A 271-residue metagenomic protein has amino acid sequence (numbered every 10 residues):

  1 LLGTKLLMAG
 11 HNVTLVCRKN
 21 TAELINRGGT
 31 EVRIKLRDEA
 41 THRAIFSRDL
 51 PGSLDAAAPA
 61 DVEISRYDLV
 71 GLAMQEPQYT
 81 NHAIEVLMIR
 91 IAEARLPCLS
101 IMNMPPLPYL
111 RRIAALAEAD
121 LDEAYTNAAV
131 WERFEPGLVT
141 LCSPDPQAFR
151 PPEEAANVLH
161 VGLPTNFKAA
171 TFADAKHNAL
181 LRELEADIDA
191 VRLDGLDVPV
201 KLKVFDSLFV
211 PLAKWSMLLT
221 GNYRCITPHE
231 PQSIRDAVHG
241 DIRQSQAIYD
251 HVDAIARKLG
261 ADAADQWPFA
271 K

Functional and structural regions predicted by a protein language model:
L1-I34, L107: NAD(P)+-binding Rossmann beta1-loop-alpha1 motif at the extreme N-terminus of oxidoreductases
N20, H82, A175, A179 (+1 more regions): Conserved active-site and cofactor/substrate-binding residues in soluble primary-metabolism enzymes
T30-D55, D122-Y125: N-terminal glycine-rich dinucleotide-binding loop that anchors FAD/FMN and/or NAD(P) in oxidoreductases
R43-S100: Rossmann-like NAD(P)-binding element
S65, A94, L99-S216, T220-G221: Rossmann-fold dinucleotide-binding core
N166, I226-G240: Short, flexible active-site loops
L180-G195, Q244-D265: Flavin-binding catalytic cores
L208-P228, Y249, D253-K271: C-terminal substrate-binding/catalytic lobe of Rossmann-fold NAD(P)-dependent oxidoreductases
